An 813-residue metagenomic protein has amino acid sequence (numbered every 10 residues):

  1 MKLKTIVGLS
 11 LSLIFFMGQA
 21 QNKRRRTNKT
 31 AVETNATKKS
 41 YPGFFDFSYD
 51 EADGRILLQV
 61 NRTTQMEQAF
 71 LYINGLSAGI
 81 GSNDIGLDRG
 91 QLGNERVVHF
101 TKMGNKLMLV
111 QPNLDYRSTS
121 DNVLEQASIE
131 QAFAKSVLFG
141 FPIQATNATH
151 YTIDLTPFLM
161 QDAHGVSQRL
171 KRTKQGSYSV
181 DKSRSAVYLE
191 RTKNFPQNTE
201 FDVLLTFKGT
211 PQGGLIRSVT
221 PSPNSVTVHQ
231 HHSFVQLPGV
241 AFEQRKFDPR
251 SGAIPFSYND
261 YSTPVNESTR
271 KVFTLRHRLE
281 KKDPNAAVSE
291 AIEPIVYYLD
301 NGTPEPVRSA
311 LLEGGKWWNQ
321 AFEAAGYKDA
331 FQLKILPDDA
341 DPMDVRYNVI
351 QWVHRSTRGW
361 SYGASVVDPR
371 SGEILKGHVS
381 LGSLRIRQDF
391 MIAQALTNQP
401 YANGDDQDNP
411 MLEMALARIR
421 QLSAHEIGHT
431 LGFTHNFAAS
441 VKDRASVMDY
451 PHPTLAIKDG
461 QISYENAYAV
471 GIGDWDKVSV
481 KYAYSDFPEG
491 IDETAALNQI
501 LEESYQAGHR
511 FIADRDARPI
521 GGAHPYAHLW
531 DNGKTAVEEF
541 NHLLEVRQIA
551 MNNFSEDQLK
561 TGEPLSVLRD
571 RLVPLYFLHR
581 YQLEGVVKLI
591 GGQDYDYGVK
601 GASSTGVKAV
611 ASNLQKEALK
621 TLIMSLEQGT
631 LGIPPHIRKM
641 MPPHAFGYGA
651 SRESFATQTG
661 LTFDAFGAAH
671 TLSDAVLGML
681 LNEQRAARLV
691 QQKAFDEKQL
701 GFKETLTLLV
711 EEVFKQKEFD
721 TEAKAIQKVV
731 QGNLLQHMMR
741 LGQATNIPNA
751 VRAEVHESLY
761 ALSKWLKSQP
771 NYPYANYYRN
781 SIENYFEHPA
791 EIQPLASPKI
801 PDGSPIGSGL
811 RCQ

Functional and structural regions predicted by a protein language model:
M1-K23: Bacterial Sec-dependent N-terminal signal peptides
K23-T303, L336-Q388, A393-P410, I419 (+3 more regions): Auxiliary tRNA-acceptor-end handling modules of aminoacyl-tRNA synthetases
Q65-M66, P304-A330: Zn2+-dependent metallopeptidase catalytic core
Q91, N301, E305-E313, E413-R418 (+4 more regions): Soluble non-cytosolic domains of exported or imported proteins
S309-K316, Q320, A417, Q421 (+4 more regions): Solvent-exposed, polar/charged alpha-helical surfaces in well-ordered, non-transmembrane soluble domains, broadly
K316-Y327, G428-H429, F433, P453 (+1 more regions): Sec-exported extracytoplasmic/periplasmic mature domains
I335-H354, A417-I472: The catalytic-center signature of Zn2+-dependent metalloproteases
K442-Q813: Conserved catalytic/binding loops enriched for acidic/polar residues
